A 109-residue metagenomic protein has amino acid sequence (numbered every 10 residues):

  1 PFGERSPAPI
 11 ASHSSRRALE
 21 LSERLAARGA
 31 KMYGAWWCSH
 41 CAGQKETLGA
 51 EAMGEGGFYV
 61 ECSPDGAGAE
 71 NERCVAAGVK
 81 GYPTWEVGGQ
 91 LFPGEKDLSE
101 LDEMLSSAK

Functional and structural regions predicted by a protein language model:
P1-P7: N-terminal targeting signals for export/organelle localization
A8-A11, E61-S63: Short, flexible loop segments at the rims of nucleotide/cofactor-binding pockets, characterized by
S14-G56: Local sequence-structure signature of Cys/Sec-based thiol-disulfide redox active-site neighborhoods
K31-G34, F58-V60, T84-E86, L91: Structural recognition of the beta-strand scaffold that forms the well-ordered cores of secreted hydrolase catalytic
Q44-T47, G68, K80: Secreted/processed peptides and extracellular or luminal domains of membrane proteins
E51, A76-K80: Extracellular/periplasmic catalytic domains that process cell-envelope and extracellular macromolecules
P64-R73: Structural microenvironment flanking redox-active thiols in thiol-disulfide oxidoreductases
G81-K109: Non-catalytic, surface beta->alpha helical segment in thiol-disulfide oxidoreductase systems
